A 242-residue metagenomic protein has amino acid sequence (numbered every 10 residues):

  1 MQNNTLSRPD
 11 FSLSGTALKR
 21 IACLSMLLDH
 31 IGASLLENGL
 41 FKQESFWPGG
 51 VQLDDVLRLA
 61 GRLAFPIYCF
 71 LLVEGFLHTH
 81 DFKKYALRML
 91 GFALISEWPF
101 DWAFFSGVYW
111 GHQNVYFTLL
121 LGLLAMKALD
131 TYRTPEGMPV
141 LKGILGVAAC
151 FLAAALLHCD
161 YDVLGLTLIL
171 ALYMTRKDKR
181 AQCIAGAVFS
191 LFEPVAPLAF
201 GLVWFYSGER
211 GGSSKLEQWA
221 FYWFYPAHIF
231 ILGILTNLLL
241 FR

Functional and structural regions predicted by a protein language model:
M1-R242: Alpha-helical transmembrane segments and their immediate juxtamembrane cytosolic regions
